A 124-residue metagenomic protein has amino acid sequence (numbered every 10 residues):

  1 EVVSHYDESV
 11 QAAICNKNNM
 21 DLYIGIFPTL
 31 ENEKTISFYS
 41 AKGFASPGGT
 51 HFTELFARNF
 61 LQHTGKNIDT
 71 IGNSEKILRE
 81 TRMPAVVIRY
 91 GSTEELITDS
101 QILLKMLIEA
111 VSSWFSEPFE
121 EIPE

Functional and structural regions predicted by a protein language model:
E1-E124: Active-site-proximal helix/loop segments of hydrolytic enzymes
